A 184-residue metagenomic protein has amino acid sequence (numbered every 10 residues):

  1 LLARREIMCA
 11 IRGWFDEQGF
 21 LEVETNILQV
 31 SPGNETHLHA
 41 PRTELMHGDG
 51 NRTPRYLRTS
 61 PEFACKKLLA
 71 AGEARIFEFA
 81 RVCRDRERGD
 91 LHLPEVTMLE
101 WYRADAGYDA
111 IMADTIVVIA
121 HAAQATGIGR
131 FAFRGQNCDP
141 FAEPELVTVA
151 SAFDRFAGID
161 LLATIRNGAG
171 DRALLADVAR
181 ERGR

Functional and structural regions predicted by a protein language model:
L1-A110, A120, G183: Class II aminoacyl-tRNA synthetase-like tRNA-binding/catalytic domains
E6, A110-A113, V147, G170: Generic recognition of short, well-ordered alpha-helical interface segments
I116-V118: Short amphipathic alpha-helices in soluble, non-transmembrane regions that often serve as interface/regulatory elements
H121-R184: Metal-assisted phosphate- and nucleotidyl-transfer catalytic regions
